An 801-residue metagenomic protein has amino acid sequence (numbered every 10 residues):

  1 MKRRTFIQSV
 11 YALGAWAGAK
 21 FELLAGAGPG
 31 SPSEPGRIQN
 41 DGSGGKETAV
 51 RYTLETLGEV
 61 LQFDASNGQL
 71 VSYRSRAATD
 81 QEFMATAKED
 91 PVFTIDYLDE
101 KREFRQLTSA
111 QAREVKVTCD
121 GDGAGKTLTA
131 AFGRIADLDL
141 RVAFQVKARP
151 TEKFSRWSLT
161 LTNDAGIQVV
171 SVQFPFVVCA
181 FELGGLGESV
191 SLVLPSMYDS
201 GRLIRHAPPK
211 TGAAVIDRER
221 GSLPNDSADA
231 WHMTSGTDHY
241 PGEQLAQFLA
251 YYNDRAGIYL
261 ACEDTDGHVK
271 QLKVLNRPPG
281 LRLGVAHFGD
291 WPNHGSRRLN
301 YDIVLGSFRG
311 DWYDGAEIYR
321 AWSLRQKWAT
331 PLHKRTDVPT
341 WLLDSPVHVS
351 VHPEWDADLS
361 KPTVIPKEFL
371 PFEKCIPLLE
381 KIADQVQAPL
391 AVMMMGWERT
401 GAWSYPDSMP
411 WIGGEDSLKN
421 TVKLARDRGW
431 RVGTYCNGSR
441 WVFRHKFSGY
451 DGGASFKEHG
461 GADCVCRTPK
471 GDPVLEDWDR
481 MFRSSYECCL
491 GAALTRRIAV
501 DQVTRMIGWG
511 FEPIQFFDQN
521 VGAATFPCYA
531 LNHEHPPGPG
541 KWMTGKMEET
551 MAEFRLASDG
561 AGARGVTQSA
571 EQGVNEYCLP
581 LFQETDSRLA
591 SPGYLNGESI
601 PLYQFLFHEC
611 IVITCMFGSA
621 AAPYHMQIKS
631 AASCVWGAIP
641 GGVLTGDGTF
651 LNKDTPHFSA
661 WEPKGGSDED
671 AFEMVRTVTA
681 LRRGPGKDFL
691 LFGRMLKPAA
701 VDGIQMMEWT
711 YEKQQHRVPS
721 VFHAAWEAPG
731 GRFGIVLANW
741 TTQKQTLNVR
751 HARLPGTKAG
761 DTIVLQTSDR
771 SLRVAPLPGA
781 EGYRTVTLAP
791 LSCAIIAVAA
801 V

Functional and structural regions predicted by a protein language model:
T5-A27: N-terminal export signals
K20-A49: C-terminal segment of N-terminal export signals and the immediately downstream linker at the start of the mature
L54-A65, Q69-R76, Q81-A391, I412 (+9 more regions): Carbohydrate-recognition beta-sandwich/jelly-roll modules in extracellular/periplasmic carbohydrate-active proteins
G284, S296-D302, M543-S771: Active-site-proximal substrate-binding groove within the catalytic cores of carbohydrate-active enzymes
A357-G460, R497-I498, W542-A552: Aromatic- and glycine-enriched glycan-recognition loops and surfaces that form the carbohydrate-binding subsites
G438-R505, S599, Y603: Active-site-adjacent "subsite" loops/lids of carbohydrate-active enzymes
E487-Y577: Active-site neighborhood of glycoside hydrolase catalytic domains
P778-V801: C-terminal beta-strand-rich structural cap/linker in extracellular carbohydrate-active enzymes
